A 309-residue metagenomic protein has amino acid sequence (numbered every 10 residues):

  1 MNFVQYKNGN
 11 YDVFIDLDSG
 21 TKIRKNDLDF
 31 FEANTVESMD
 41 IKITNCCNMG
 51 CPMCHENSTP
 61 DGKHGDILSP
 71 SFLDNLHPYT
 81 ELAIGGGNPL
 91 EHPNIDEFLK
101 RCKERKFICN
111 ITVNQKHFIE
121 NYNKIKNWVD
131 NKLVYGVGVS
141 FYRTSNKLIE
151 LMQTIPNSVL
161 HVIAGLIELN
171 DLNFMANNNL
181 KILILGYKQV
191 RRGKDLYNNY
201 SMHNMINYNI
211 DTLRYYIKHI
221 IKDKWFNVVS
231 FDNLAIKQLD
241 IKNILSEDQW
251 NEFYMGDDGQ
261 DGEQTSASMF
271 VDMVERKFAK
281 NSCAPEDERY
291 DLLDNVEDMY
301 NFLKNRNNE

Functional and structural regions predicted by a protein language model:
M1-D40, W250-E252: N-terminal [4Fe-4S]-dependent radical SAM core
L28-L68: Canonical Radical SAM [4Fe-4S] cluster-binding loop centered on the CxxxCxxC motif and its immediate flanking residues
S38, N57-I67, Y79-H92, C102-N121 (+3 more regions): Core AdoMet radical
G50, G86, V274-E275: Residue-level recognition of short loop/turn positions
S71, N94-E104, N127, E150 (+3 more regions): Alpha-helical scaffolding segments of alpha/beta enzyme cores, especially the outer helices of TIM-barrel or partial
L73-N75, Y122-V129, L172-N173: Short amphipathic alpha-helix with an adjacent loop that forms part of the alpha/beta core around
K132-D298: Radical SAM enzyme [4Fe-4S]-AdoMet core and its adjacent flexible, acidic and glycine-rich loops/tails across
Y300-E309: Cysteine/selenocysteine-centered motifs that mediate thiol-based redox chemistry or coordinate metal-sulfur cofactors
